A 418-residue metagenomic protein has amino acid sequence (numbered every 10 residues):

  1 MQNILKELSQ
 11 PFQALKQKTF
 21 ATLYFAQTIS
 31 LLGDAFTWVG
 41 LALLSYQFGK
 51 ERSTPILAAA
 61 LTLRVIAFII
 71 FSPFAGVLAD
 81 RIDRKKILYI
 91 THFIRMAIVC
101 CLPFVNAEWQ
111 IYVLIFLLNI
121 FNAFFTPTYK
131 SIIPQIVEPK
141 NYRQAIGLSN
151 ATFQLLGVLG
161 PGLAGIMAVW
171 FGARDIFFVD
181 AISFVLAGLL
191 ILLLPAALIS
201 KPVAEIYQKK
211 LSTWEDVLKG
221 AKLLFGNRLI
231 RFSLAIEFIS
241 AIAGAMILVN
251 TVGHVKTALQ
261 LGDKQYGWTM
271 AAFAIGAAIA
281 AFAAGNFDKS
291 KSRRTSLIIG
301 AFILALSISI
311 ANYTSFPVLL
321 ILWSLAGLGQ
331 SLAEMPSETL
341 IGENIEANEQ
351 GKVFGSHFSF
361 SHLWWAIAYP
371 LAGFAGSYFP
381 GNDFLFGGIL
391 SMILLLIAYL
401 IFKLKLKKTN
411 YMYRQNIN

Functional and structural regions predicted by a protein language model:
L5-I66, G226-A271: Helix-loop boundary and gating motifs at the non-cytosolic
T28, I98, W109-F124, F238 (+1 more regions): Hydrophobic core of transmembrane alpha-helices in multi-pass small-molecule transporters, especially MFS/SLC-type
G40-G49, L102-F104, L159-V179, T257-A258 (+1 more regions): Transmembrane alpha-helix termini and helix-breaking/packing motifs in multi-pass membrane transporters
L41, F124-V137, L332-I345: Intracellular juxtamembrane helix-capping segments at the cytosolic ends of symmetry-related transmembrane helices
Y46, A79, L118, I133-E138 (+5 more regions): Helix-terminus/helix-capping segments at the ends of transmembrane helices and short amphipathic helices
A58-L63, I69-F74, R81, K85-I87 (+6 more regions): C-terminal transmembrane bundle of multi-pass solute transporters/carriers
I115-G157: Cytoplasmic helix-loop-helix junction between adjacent transmembrane helices in 12-TM secondary transporters
S131, Q135, A173, F177-Q208 (+1 more regions): Helix-loop junctions on the cytosolic side of multi-pass membrane transporters, especially the intracellular loop
